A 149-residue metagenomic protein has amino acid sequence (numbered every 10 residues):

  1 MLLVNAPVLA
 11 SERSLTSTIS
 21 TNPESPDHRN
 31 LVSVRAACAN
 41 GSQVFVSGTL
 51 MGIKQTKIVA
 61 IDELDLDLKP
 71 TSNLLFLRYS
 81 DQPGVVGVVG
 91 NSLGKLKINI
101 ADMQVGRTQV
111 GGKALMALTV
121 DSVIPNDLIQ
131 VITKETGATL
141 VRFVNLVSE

Functional and structural regions predicted by a protein language model:
M1-E149: A conserved regulatory-domain signal marking ACT and ACT-like small-molecule sensing domains and adjacent regulatory
